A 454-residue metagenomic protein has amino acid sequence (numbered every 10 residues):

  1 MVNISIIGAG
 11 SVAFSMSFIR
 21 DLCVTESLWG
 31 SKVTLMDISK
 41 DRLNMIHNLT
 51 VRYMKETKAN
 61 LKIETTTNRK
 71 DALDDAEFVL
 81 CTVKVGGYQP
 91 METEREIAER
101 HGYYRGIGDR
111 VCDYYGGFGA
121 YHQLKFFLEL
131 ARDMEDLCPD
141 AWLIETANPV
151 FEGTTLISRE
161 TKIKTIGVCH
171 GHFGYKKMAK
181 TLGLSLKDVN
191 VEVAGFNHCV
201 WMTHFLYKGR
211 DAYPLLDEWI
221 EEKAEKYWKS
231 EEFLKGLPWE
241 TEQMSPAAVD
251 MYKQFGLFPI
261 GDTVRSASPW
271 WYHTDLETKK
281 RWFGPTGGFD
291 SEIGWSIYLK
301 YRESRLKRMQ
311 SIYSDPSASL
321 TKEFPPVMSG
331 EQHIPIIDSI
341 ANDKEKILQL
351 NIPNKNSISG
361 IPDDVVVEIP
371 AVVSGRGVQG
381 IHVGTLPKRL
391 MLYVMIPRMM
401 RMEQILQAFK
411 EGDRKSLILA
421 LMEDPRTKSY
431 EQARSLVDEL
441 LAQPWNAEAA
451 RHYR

Functional and structural regions predicted by a protein language model:
V2-W29: N-terminal Rossmann-like dinucleotide-binding module
V12, D41, F173: Conserved Rossmann-like nucleotide-cofactor binding loop
S27-V51: NAD(P)-binding Rossmann-fold cofactor-contacting core
K62-D75: Short acidic low-complexity segments
D75-V83: Hydrophobic or amphipathic alpha-helical targeting/insertion segments
Q89-R159: Rossmann-fold NAD(P)-binding glycine/threonine-rich loop
L130-P214: Internal, well-ordered domain-core segments that constitute the primary functional module of diverse proteins
G183-R454: Long, compositionally biased stretches enriched for glycine and/or charged residues
